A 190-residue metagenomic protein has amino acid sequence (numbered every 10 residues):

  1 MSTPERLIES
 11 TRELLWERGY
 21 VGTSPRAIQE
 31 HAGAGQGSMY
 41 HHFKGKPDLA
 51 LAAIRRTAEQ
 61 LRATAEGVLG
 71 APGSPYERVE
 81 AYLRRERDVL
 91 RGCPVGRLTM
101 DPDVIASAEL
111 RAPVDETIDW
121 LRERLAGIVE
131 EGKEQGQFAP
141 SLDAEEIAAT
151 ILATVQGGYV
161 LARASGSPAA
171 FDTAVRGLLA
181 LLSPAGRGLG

Functional and structural regions predicted by a protein language model:
R6, S10-D48, A52: Helix-turn-helix
A52, A63-G92, A144-I151: Hydrophobic alpha-helical connector segments
E59-R62, G92, A108-E134, E146 (+1 more regions): Amphipathic alpha-helical packing segments from all-alpha helical-bundle domains
E77-D88, D119-Q135, T154, S165-G190: C-terminal peripheral helix-coil segments that are non-catalytic and often amphipathic
R78, V89-E109: Amphipathic alpha-helical segments used for helix-helix packing
R97, P140-L161, T173-L181: Hydrophobic alpha-helical segments that form the core of small-molecule binding pockets and/or dimer interfaces
